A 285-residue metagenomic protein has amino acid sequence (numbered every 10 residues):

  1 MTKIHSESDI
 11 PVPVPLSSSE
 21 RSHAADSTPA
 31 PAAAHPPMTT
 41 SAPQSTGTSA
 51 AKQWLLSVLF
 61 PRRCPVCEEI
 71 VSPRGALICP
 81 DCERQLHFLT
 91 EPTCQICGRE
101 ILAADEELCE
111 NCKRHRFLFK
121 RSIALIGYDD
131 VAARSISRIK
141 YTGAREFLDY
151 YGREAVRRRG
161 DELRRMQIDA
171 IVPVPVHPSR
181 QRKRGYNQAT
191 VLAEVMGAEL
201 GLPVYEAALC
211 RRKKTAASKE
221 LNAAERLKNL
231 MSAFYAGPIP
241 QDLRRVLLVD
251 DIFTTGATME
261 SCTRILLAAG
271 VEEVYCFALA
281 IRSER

Functional and structural regions predicted by a protein language model:
M1-D250, T254-R285: Glycine-rich phosphate/pyrophosphate-handling loop used in enzymes and phosphotransfer proteins
